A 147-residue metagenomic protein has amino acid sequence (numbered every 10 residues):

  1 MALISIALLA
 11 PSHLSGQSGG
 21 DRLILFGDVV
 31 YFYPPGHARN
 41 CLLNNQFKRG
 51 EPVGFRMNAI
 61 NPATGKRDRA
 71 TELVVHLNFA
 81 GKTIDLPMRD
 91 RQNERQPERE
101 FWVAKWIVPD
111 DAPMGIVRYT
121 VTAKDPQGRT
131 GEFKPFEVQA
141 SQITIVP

Functional and structural regions predicted by a protein language model:
M1-A10: Bacterial N-terminal signal peptides
L14-G54, A59-P62, I143-P147: Short, compositionally biased P/S/T/A/G/V-rich stretches that sit at domain boundaries
G50-P52, M114-R118: Extracellular Ig-like/FN3 beta-sandwich strand-entry sites
A59, W106-V108, A123: Hydrophobic beta-strand positions in extracellular immunoglobulin-like domains
A59-P87: Short flexible loop/turn segments that cap and initiate beta-strands
A63, P126-T130: Short, solvent-exposed loop/turn segments at the edges of extracellular beta-sandwich modules
E94-W106, P113-G115: Aromatic sugar-binding surface patches on proteins that engage polysaccharides or sugar-phosphate polymers
R129-P147: Short beta-strand elements
